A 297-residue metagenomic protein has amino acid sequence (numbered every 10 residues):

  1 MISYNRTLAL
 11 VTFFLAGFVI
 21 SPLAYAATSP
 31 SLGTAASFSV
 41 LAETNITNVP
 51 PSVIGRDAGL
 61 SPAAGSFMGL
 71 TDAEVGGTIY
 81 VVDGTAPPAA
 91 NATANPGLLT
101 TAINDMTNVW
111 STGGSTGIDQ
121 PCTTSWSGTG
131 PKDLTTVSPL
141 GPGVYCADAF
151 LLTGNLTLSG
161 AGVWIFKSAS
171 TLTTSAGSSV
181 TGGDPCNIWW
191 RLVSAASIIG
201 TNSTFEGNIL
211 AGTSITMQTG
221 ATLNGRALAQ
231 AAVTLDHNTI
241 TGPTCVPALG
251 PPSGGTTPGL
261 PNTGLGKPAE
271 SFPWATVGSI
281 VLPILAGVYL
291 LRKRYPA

Functional and structural regions predicted by a protein language model:
M1-L10: Bacterial N-terminal signal peptides that target proteins for export
A9-V19, P283: Bacterial N-terminal signal peptides
A16-A24, G287-R294: Hydrophobic membrane-targeting alpha-helices
I20-S29, P268: Sec-dependent signal peptide cleavage junction
Y25-P252: Solvent-exposed adhesion/ligand-recognition segments of exported proteins
V246-A269: C-terminal low-complexity, Ser/Thr- and acidic/Pro-rich disordered "stalk" regions positioned immediately N-terminal
L265-S279: Juxtamembrane/start-of-transmembrane alpha-helix segments at the extracytoplasmic/lumenal side of membrane anchors
V277-A297: C-terminal membrane-anchoring or membrane-association module
